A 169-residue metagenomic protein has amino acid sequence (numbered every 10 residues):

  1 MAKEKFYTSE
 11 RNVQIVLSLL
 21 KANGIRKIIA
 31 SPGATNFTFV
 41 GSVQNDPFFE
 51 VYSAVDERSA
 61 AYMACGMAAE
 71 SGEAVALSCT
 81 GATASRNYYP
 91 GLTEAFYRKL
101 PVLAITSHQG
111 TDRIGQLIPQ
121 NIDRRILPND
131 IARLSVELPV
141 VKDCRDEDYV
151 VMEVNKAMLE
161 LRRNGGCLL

Functional and structural regions predicted by a protein language model:
A2-L169: N-terminal alpha/beta PP-like core and its mobile active-site loop of ThDP/TPP-dependent enzymes
